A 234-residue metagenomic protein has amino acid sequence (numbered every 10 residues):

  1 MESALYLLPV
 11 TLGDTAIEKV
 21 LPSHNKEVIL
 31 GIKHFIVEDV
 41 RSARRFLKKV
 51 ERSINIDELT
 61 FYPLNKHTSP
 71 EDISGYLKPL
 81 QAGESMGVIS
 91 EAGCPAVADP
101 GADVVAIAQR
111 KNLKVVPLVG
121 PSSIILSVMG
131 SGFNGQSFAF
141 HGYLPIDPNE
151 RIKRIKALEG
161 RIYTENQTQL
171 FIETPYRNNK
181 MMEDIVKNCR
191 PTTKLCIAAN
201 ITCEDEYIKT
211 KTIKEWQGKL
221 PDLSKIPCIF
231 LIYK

Functional and structural regions predicted by a protein language model:
M1-L64: Glycine-rich, flexible N-terminal cofactor/catalytic loop recognition
E2-Y6, E84-S85, Y163-K234: A contiguous loop/helix-start segment that scaffolds small-molecule binding in enzyme catalytic cores
Y6, D103-R161: Class I SAM-dependent methyltransferase SAM-binding "motif I" and its flanking Rossmann-like core
L12-D14, E91-P95, P175-Y176: Short glycine-rich anion-binding loops that position phosphate/pyrophosphate groups of nucleotides and phosphorylated
I29-F35, N112-V116, T168-Q169: Short active-site oxyanion
R41-A43, G93, S123, R177: Alpha-helix capping/helix-boundary segments
Y62-S69, L144-P148: Conserved helicase motor
N65, I73-V115: Glycine/small-residue-rich loop that forms an oxyanion/phosphate-binding "nest" at active or ligand-binding sites
